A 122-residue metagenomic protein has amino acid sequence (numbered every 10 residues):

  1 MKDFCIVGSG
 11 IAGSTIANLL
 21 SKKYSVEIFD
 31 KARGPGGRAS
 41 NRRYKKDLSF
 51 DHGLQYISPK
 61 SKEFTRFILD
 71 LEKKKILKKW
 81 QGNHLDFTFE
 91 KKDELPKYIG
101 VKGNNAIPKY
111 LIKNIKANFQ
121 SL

Functional and structural regions predicted by a protein language model:
M1-K2: Core beta-strand elements of the Rossmann-like FAD/NAD(P) dinucleotide-binding domain in flavoenzyme oxidoreductases
C5-V7, N18-K45: Glycine-rich FAD pyrophosphate-binding loop
G8-S14: Glycine-rich Rossmann-fold phosphate-binding loop(s) that bind the pyrophosphate of adenine dinucleotide cofactors
S14-N18, K109: Short, hydrophobic alpha-helix immediately C-terminal to the catalytic nucleophile
L19, S40-H84: N-terminal FAD cofactor-binding segment of flavoenzymes
Y56-K62, Q81, L85-I112: Short beta-strand to alpha-helix junction loop
N118-L122: A conserved short coil-to-beta-strand element within the FAD-binding core of flavoproteins
